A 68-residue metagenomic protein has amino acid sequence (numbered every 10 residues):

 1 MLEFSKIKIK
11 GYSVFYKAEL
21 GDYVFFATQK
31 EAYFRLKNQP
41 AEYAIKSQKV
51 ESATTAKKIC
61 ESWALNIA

Functional and structural regions predicted by a protein language model:
M1-L20, A41-Y43: Negatively charged, low-complexity tracts enriched in Asp/Glu with abundant Ser/Thr
I9-G11, Y16, F26, S47 (+2 more regions): Intrinsic disorder/low-complexity segments, especially N-terminal tails and targeting/processing regions
G21-I45: Short aromatic-glycine-(Arg/Gly/Cys) micro-motifs in beta-strand/loop hairpins
N38-K58: A short, exposed loop/beta-hairpin motif centered on an aromatic-Gly-Thr core
E61-A68: Short arginine-rich
